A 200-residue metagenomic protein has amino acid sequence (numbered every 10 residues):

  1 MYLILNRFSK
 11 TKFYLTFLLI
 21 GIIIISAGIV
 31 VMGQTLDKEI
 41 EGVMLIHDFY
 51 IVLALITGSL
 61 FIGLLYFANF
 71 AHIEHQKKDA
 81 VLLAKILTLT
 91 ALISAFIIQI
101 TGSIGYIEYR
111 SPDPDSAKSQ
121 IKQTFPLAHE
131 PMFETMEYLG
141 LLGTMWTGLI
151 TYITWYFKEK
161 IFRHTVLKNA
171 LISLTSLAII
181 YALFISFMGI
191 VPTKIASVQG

Functional and structural regions predicted by a protein language model:
Y2-G200: Polytopic transmembrane helical bundles with strong interfacial aromatic enrichment
